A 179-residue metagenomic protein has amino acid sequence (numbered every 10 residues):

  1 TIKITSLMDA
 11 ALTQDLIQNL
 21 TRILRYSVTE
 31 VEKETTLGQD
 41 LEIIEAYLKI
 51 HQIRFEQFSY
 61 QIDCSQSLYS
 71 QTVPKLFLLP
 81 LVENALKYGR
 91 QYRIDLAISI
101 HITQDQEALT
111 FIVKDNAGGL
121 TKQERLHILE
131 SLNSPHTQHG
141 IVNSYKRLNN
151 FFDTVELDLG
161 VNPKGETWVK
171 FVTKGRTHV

Functional and structural regions predicted by a protein language model:
T1-G160, E166-W168: Two-component histidine phosphotransfer core
N162-V179: C-terminal end segment of the histidine kinase catalytic
